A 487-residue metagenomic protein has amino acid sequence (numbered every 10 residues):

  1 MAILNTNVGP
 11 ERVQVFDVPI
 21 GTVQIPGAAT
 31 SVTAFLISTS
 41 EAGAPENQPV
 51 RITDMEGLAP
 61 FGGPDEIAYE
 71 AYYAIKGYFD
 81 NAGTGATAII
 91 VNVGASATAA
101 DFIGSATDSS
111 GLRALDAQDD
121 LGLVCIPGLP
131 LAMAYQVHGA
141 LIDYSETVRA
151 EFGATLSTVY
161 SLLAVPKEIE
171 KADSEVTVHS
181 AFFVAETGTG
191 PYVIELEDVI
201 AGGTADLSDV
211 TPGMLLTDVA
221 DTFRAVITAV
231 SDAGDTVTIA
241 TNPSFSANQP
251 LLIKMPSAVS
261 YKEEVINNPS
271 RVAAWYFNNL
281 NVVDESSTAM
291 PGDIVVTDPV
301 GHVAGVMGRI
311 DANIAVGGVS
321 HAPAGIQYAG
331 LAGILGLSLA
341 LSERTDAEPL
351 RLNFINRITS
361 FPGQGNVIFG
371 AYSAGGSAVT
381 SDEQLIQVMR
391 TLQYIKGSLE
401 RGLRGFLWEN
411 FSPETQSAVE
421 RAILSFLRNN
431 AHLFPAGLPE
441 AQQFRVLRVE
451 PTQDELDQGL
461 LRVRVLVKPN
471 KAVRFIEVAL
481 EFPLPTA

Functional and structural regions predicted by a protein language model:
M1-V91, D116-L129, V148-K171, S257-A487: Structured, hydrophobic secondary-structure cores that serve as assembly/anchoring elements
Y69-E70, Q136-H138: Secreted/extracellular small peptides and ectodomain modules produced from precursors
I75, D108-L112, L141: Generic hydrophobic alpha-helical segments
G94-R113: Short linear interaction motifs
S96-A97, G128-Q136, I169-E170: Short acidic, S/G/P-rich loop/turn micro-motifs used as interaction or catalytic elements
F102, L112-A117, V178-F183, G188 (+1 more regions): Short intrinsically disordered, low-complexity coil segments enriched in acidic
Q118, V137-D143: Intrinsically disordered, low-complexity linker/loop segments enriched in Gly/Pro and charged/polar residues
S174-P250, K254-M255: Autoprocessing Asn-cyclization modules and mimics
